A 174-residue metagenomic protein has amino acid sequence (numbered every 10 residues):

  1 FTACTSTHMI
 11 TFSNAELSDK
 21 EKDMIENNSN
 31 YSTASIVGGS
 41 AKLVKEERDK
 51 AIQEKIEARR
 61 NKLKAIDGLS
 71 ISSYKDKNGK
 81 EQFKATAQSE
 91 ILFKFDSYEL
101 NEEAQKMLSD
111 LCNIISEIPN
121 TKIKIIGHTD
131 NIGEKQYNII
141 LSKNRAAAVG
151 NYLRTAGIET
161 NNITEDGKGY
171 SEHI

Functional and structural regions predicted by a protein language model:
C4-Q82: N-terminal targeting leaders that direct proteins to extracytoplasmic destinations
E21, A104-M107, R145, N162: Single-residue recognition of alpha-helix capping/boundary positions
G39, K84-F95: Acidic/histidine-rich, surface-exposed loop or edge segments in extracytoplasmic proteins
K50, Y98-K106, I132-N144: Soluble non-cytosolic domains of exported or imported proteins
R60-S73, N78, L92-G127, G150 (+2 more regions): Periplasmic peptidoglycan-binding/anchoring modules of Gram-negative envelope and division proteins
K84-T86, K122-K124, T164: Structural recognition of the beta-strand scaffold that forms the well-ordered cores of secreted hydrolase catalytic
H128-I174: Periplasmic OmpA-like peptidoglycan-binding domain that tethers envelope proteins to the cell wall
